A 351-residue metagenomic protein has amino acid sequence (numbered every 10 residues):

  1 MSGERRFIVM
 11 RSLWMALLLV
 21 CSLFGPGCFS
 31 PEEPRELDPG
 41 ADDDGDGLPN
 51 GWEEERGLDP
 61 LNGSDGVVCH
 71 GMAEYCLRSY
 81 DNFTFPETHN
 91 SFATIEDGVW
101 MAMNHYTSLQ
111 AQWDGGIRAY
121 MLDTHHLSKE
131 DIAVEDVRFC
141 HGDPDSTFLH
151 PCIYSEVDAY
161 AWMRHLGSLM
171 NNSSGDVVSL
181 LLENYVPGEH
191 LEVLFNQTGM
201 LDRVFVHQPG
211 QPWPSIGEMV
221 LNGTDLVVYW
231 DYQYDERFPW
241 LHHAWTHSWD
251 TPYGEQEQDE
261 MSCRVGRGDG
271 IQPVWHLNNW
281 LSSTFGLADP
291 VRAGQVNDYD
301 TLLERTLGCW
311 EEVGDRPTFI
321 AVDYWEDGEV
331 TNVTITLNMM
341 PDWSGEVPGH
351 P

Functional and structural regions predicted by a protein language model:
M1-G40: Secretory targeting signatures
S12, G40-A41, E53, C76 (+2 more regions): Generic structural signal for beta-strand residues in well-ordered domains
F24, E54, N196: Short polybasic/polar patches that bind polyanions
C28-H70: Extracellular calcium-associated, cysteine-rich motifs in secreted modular proteins
V68-P351: Catalytic cores of phosphodiester-bond hydrolases, prominently lipid phosphodiesterases
